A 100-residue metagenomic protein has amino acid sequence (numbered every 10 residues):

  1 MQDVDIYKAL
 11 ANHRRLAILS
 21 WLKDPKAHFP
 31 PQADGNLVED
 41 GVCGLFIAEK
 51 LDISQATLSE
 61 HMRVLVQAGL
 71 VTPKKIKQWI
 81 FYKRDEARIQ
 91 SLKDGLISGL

Functional and structural regions predicted by a protein language model:
M1-Y7: Short, Lys/Arg-enriched N-terminal segment that forms or immediately precedes the first helix of a structured domain
K8, R14-S54, I80-A87: N-terminal helix-turn-helix DNA-binding core of bacterial DNA-binding proteins
N12, H61: Histidine-centered active-site/metal-ligand motif
P31, Q67-I76, K83: Beta-hairpin "wing" of winged helix-turn-helix
E49, E60, V66-Q67: Alpha-helical residues within the helix-turn-helix
I76, A87-Q90: Short, compact, well-ordered microdomains
I89-L100: Short, Lys/Arg-rich amphipathic alpha-helical interaction segments that bind nucleic acids or acidic protein surfaces
